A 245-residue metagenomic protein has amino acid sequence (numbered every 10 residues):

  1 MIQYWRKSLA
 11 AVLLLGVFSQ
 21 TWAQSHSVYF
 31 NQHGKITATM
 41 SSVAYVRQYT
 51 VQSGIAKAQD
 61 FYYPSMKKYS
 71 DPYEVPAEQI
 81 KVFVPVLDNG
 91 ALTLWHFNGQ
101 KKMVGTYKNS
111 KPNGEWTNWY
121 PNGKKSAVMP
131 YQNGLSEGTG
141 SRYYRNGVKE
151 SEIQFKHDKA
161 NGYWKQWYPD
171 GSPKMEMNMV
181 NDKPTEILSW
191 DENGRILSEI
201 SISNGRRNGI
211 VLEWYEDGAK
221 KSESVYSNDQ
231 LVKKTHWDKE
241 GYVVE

Functional and structural regions predicted by a protein language model:
M1-L9: Bacterial N-terminal signal peptides that target proteins for export
S8-Q20: Bacterial N-terminal signal peptides
A23-W119, K124-Y144, V148-W167, S172-W214 (+2 more regions): Periodic aromatic/glycine/histidine/acidic cluster detector with a strong bias toward beta-strand repeat architectures
